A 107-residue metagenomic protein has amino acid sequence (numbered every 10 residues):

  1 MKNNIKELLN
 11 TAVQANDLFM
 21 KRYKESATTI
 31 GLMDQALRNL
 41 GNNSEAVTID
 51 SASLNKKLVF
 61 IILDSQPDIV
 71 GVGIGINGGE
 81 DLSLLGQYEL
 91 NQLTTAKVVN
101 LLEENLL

Functional and structural regions predicted by a protein language model:
M1-L54, G79-Y88, Q92: Negatively charged, low-complexity tracts enriched in Asp/Glu with abundant Ser/Thr
I30, P67-V70, T95-V98: Non-transmembrane, interaction-prone segments in cytosolic or luminal domains
N43-I49, K56-I74: Short, conserved beta-strand/beta-arch hydrophobic-aromatic motifs that form part of recognition grooves or interface
K57, D68, G78-L82, V98: Residues in flexible loops and secondary-structure boundaries
E89-L107: Well-ordered alpha/beta subsegment
